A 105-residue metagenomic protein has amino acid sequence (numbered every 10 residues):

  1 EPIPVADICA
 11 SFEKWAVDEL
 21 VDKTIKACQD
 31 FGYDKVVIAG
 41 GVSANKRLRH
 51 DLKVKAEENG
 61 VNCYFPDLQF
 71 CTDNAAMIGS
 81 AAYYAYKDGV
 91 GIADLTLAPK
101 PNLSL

Functional and structural regions predicted by a protein language model:
E1-L105: Acidic, glycine-enriched active-site microenvironments
